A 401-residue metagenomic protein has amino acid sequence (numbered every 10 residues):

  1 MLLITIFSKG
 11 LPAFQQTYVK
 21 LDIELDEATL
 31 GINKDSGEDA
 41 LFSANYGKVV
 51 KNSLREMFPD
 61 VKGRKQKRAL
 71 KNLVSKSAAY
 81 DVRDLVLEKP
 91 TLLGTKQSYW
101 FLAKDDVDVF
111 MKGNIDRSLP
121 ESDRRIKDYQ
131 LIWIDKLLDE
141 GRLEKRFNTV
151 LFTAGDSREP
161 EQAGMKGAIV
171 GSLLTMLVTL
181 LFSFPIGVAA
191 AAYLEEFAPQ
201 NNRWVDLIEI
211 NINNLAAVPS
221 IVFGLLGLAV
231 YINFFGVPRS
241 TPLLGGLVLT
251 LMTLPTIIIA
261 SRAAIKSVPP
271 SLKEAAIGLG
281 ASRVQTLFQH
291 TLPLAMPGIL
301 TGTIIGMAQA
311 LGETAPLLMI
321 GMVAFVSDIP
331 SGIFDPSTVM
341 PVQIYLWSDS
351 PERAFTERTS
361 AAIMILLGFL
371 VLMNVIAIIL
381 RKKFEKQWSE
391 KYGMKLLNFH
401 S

Functional and structural regions predicted by a protein language model:
I6-Q162, S389-S401: Membrane-topology segments of multi-pass transport proteins
G155-E159, P199, I212-L249: Generic hydrophobic transmembrane alpha-helix motif, especially the helices
Q162-V178, I232-T256: Loop-to-helix entry region at the N-terminal start of transmembrane alpha-helices in multi-pass membrane transporters
I186-G227, I259-A260, Q387, K391-S401: Cytoplasmic-entry segments and transmembrane alpha-helices of multi-pass inner-membrane transporters
R262, K266, P270, I304 (+1 more regions): C-terminal transmembrane helix and the adjacent membrane-cytosol boundary/short C-terminal tail of inner/organellar
P269, R283-G321: Transmembrane alpha-helices
A308-A354: Glycine-rich helix-loop "coupling/hinge" segments at transmembrane-helix boundaries in multipass transporters
